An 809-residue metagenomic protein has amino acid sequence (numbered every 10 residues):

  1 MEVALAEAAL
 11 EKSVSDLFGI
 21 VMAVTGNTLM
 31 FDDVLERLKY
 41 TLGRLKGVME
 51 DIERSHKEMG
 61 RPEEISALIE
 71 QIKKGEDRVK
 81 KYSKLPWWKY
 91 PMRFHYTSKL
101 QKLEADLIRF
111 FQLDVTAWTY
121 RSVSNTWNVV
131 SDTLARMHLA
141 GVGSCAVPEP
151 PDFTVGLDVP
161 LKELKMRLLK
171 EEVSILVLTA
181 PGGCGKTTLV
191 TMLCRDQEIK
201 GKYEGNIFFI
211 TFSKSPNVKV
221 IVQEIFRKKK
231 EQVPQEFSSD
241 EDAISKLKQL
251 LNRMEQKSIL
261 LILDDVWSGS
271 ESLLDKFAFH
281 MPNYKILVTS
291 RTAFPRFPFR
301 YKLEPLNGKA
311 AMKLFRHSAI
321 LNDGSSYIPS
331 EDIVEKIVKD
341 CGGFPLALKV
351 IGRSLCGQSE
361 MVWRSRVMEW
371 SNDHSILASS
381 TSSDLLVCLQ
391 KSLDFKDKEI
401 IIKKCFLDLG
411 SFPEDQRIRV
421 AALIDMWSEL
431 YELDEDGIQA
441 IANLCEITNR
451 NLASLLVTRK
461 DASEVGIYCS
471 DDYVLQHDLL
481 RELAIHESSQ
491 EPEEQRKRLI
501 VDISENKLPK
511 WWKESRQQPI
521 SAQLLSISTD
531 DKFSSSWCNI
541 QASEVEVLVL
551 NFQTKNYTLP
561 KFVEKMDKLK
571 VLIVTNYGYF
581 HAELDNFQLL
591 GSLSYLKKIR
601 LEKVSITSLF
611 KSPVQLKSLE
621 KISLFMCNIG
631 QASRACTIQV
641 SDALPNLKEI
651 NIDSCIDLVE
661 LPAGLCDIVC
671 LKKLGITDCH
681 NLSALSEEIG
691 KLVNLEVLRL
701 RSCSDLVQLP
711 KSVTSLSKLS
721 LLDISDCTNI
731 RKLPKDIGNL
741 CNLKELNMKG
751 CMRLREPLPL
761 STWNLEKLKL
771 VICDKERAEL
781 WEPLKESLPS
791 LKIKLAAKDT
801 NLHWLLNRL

Functional and structural regions predicted by a protein language model:
M1-G60, Y90-R93, F111-T133, M137-A146 (+2 more regions): N-terminal amphipathic alpha-helical segments
V129-C184, T188-Q197, E224, K229 (+6 more regions): N-terminal flanking helix/linker immediately upstream of nucleotide/cofactor-binding cores
F153, A442, H486, W537-I540 (+13 more regions): Recurring C-terminal helix/loop segment of individual leucine-rich repeat
R195-E204, D242-G308: A conserved switch/coupling segment of P-loop NTPase cores
K219-R227, Y284-I333, V350, D384 (+1 more regions): Alpha-helical sensor/transducer elements of the RecA-like P-loop NTPase core
V220-F226, P234-I262, P329, I333-G343 (+2 more regions): Mid-core helix/loop region of P-loop NTP-binding domains shared across ATPases and GTPases
H280, S354-C405, L409-L644, D653 (+3 more regions): Surface-exposed helical/coil interface segments that assemble multiprotein signaling complexes
L524, V547, K568-I573, Y595-R600 (+12 more regions): Conserved LRR concave beta-strand detector
